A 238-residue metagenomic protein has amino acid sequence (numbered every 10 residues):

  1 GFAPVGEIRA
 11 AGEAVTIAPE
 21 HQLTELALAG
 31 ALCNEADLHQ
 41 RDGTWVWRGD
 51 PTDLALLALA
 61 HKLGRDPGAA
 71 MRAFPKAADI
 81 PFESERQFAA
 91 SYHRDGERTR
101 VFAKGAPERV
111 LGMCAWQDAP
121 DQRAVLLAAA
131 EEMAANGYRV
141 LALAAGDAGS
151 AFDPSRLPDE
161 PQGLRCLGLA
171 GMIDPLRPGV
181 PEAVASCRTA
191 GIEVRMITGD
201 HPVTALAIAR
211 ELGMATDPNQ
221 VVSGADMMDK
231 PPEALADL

Functional and structural regions predicted by a protein language model:
G1-R94, R98-T99, A124, G149-P161 (+1 more regions): Conserved cytosolic catalytic headpiece of P-type ATPases
E97-R100, G191-R195: Short active-site oxyanion
R98, E108-L111: Switch/coupling subdomain of P-loop NTPase systems
D121-A128, A183-T189: Inter-domain linker/hinge segments that demarcate the starts of reverse transcriptase and RNase H-type modules
I173-I192: Short, acidic loop-to-helix structural element flanking the phosphoryl-transfer center in phosphate-processing enzymes
